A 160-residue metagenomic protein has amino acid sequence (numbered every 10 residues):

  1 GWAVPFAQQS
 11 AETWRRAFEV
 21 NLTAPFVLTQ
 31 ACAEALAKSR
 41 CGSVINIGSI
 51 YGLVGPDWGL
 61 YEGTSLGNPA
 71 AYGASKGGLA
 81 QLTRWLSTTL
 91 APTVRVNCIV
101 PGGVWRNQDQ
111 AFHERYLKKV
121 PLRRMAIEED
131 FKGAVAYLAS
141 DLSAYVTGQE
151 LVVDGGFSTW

Functional and structural regions predicted by a protein language model:
G1-T13, A37, I45-A91, G103-V104: Catalytic loop of short-chain dehydrogenase/reductase
F6-Q9, A17-F18, Y116: A hydrophobic alpha-helix adjacent to the NAD(P)-binding/active-site core of NAD(P)-dependent oxidoreductases, strongly
T29-Q30, R84: A short, exposed helix-loop element centered on a Lys and neighboring polar residues
C41, A91-R95, V146-G148: Short, small/polar-rich loop/turn modules that mediate ligand/substrate recognition or access, typified
N46, R95-W105, A139, V152-D154: Conserved SDR Rossmann-fold cofactor-binding beta-strand/turn motif
P56, G63, A136, T147-W160: Short C-terminal tail/terminal secondary-structure segment of NAD(P)H-dependent dehydrogenase/reductase domains
V120-F131, L142: A conserved structural motif in NAD(P)-dependent oxidoreductases
